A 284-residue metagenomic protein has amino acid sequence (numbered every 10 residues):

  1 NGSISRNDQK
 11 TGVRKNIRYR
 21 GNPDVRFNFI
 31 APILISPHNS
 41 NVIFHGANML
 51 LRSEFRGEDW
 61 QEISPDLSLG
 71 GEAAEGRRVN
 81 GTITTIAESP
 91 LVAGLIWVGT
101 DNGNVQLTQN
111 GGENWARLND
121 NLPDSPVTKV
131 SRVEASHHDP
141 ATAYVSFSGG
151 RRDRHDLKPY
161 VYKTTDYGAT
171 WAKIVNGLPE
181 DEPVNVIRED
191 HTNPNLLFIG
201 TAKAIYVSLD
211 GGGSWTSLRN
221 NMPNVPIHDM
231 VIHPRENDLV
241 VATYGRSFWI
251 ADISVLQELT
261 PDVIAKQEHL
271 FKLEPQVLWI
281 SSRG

Functional and structural regions predicted by a protein language model:
N1-V277, S281-R283: Beta-propeller blade termini and top-face loops
